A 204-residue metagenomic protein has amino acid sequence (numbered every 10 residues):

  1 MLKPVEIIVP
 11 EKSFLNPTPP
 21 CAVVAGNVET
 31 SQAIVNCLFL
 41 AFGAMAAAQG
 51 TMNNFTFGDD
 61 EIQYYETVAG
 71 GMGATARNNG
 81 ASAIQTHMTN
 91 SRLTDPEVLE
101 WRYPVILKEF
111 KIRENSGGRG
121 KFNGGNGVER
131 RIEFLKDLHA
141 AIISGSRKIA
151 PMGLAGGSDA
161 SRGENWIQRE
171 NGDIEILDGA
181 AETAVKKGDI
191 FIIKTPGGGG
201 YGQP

Functional and structural regions predicted by a protein language model:
M1-P204: Glycine/proline-enriched, intrinsically flexible loops and inter-domain linkers
